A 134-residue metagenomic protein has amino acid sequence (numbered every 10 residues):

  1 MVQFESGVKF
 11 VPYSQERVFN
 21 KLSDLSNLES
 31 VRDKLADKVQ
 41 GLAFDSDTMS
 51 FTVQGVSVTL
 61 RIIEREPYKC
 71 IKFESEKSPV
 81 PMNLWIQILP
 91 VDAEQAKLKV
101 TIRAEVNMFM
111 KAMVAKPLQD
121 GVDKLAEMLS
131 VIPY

Functional and structural regions predicted by a protein language model:
M1-K9, V91-Q95, Q119, V131: Hydrophobic-ligand-binding modules of eukaryotic lipid transfer/binding families
M1-L42: Hydrophobic ligand-binding cavity/cleft-lining segments
F4-S6, V56-T59, V80-W85: Short, surface-exposed coil-to-beta transition loops
V8-P12, R61, Q87: Generic structural detector for well-ordered beta-strands
V18-L22, L28, I62, F73 (+1 more regions): Hydrophobic pocket/interface hotspot
N20-D33, P67-Y68, A115, Q119 (+2 more regions): Short, intrinsically disordered, mixed-charge
E29-S30, V39-P79, I132-Y134: Glycine-rich portal/gate segments that line the openings of hydrophobic small-molecule binding cavities
E76-E127: Beta-strand/loop substructures that line and gate deep hydrophobic ligand-binding cavities in soluble
